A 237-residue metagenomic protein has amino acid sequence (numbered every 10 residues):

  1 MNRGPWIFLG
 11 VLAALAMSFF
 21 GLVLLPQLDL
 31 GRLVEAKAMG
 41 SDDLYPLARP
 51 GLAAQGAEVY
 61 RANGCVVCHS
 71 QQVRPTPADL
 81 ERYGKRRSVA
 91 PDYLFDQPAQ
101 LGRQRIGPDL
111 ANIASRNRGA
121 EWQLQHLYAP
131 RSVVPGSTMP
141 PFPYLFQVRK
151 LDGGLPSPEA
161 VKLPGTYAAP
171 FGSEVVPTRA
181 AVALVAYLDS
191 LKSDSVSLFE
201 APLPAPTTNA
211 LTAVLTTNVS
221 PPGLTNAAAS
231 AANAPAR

Functional and structural regions predicted by a protein language model:
M1-L12: N-terminal Sec-pathway targeting helices
G10-F20, E81-A181, L191: Electron-transfer interface patches adjacent to heme c in soluble/periplasmic c-type cytochromes and di-/multiheme
M17-R32: Membrane-interface motif at the C-terminal end of an N-terminal transmembrane signal
L33-R61, V73-L80, I106, P222-R237: Electrostatic cytochrome c docking/interface patches
P50-V66, L80, A168-A181, S195-L203 (+1 more regions): Sequence context surrounding c-type heme c attachment/ligation sites in exported
G56, A62-Q71, Q123, L184 (+1 more regions): The canonical Cys-X-X-Cys-His
N63-V67, Q72, I106-D109, P135: Short pre-active-site segment immediately N-terminal to redox-active cysteine/selenocysteine motifs in thiol-based
V196, A205-R237: Compositionally biased, proline/threonine/alanine/serine-rich low-complexity intrinsically disordered stretches
